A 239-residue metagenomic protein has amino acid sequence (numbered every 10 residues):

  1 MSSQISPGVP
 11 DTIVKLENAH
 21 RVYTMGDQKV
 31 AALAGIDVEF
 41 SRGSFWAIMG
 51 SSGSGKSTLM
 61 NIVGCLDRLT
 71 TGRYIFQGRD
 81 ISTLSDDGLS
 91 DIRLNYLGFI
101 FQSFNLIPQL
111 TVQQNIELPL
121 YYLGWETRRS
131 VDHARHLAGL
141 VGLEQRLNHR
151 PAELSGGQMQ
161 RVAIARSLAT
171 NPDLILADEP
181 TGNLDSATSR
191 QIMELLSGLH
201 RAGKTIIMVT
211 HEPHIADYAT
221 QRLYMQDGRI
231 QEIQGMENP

Functional and structural regions predicted by a protein language model:
M1-V22, Q231-P239: ABC-family P-loop ATPase nucleotide-binding domain
T12-M225: ABC family nucleotide-binding domain
